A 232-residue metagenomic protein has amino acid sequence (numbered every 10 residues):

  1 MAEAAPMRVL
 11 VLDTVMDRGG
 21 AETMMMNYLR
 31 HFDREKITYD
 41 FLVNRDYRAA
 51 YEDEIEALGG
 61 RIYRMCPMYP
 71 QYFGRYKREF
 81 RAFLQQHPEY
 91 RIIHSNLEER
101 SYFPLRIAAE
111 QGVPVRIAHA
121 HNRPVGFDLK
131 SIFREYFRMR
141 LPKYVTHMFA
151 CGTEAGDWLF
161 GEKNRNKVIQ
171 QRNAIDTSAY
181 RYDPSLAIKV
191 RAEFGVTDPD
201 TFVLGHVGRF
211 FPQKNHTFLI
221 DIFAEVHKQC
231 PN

Functional and structural regions predicted by a protein language model:
E3-M7, V11-G19, T23-R75: N-terminal strand-loop element at the rim of the active site of nucleotide-sugar-dependent glycosyltransferases
L12-D13, C151, Q171, H206-F210 (+1 more regions): Short hydrophobic "strand-cap" motifs at the C-terminus of beta-strands
G19-N27, F202, H206-E225: A conserved mid-protein helix/loop that constitutes part of the nucleotide-sugar donor-binding site
K36-Y39, D198-T201, H216-N232: A conserved nucleotide-sugar
Y63, K143-L186: Donor nucleotide-sugar binding/catalytic pocket of nucleotide-sugar-dependent glycosyltransferases
F80, R181-V196: A short helix/loop element that forms part of the nucleotide-sugar donor recognition site in Leloir-type
S95-S101, A120: Short His-centered aromatic/hydrophobic patch
E110, I117-C151, F160-N164: A conserved, positively charged/aromatic
